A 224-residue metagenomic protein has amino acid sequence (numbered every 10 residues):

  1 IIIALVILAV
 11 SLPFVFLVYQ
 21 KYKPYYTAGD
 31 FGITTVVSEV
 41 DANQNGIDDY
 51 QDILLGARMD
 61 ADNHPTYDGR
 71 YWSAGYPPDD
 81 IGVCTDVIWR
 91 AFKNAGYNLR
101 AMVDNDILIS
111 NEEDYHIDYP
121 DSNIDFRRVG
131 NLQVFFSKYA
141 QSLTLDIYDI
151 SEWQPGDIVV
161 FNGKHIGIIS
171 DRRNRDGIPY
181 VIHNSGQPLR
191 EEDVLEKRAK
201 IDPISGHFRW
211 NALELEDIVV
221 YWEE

Functional and structural regions predicted by a protein language model:
I2-F16: Hydrophobic membrane-insertion alpha-helices, especially the h-region of bacterial N-terminal signal peptides
Y19-F135: N-terminal capping segments
I47, L108-Q187: ...with weaker cross-activation on analogous glycine-rich loops/strands in unrelated enzymes
Y67, F135, F161, H207-F208: Aromatic side chains
N94-L99, R173-R175, L213-E214: Bacterial peptidoglycan biogenesis and beta-lactam-recognition machinery
G177-E224: Low-complexity, Gly/Ser/Thr/Pro-rich intrinsically disordered linker/tail segments
